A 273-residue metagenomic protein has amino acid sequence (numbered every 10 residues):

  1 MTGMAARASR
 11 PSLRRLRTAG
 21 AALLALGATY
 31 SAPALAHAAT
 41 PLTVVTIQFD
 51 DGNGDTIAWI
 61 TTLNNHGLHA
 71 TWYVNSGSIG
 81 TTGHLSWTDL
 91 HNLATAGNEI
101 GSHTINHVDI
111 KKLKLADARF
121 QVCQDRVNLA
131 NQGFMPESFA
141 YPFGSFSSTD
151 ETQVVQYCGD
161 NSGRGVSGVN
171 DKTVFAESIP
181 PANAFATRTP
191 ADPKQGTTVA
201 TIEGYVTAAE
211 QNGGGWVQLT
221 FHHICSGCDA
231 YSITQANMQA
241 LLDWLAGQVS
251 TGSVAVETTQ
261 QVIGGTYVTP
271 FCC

Functional and structural regions predicted by a protein language model:
M1-L13: N-terminal secretory signal peptides that target proteins for export/translocation
R14-L26: Sec-dependent N-terminal signal peptides
G27-A36: C-terminal segment of classical bacterial N-terminal signal peptides
A39-A58: Boundary/entry segment of secreted carbohydrate-active catalytic domains
L42-V45, N64-D150, Q156-R188, G215-C225 (+1 more regions): Metal-dependent polysaccharide deacetylase catalytic core of the NodB/CE4 family, i.e., the active-site-bearing domain
I57, T61, T88-H91, A116 (+6 more regions): Solvent-exposed, polar/charged alpha-helical surfaces in well-ordered, non-transmembrane soluble domains, broadly
R188-T259: Catalytic grooves of carbohydrate-active enzymes
I263-C273: Short, low-complexity, Pro/Ser/Thr/Gly-rich segments in the mature regions of secreted, periplasmic
